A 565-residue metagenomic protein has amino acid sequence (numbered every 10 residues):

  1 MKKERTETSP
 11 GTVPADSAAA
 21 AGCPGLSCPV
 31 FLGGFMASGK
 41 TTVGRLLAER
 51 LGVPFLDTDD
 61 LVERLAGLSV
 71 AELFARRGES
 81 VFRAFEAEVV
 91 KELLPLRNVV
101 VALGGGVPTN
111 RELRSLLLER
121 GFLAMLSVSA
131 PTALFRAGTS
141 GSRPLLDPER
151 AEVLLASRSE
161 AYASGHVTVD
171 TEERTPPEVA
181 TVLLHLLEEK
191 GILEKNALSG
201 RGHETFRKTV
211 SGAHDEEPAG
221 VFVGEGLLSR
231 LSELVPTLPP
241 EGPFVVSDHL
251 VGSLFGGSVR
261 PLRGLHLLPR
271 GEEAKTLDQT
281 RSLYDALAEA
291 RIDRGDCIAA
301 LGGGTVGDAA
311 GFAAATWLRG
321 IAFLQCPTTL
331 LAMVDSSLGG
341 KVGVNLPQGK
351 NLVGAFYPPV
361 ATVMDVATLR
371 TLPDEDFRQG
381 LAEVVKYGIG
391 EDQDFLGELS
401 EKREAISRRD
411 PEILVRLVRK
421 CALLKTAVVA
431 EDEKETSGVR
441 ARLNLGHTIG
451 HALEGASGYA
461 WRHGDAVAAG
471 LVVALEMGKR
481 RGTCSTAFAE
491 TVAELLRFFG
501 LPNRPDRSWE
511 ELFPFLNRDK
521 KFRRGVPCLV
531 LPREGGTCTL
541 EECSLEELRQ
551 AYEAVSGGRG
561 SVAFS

Functional and structural regions predicted by a protein language model:
K2-G25, L46, R50, F122 (+1 more regions): NTP-dependent small-molecule kinase module
T41: Walker A/P-loop
P54-L118: ATP-dependent small-molecule kinase phosphotransfer cores that center on conserved nucleotide phosphate-binding segments
E119-E160: A glycine- and Lys/Arg-enriched "phosphate-lid" helix/loop adjacent to the NTP-binding pocket of small-molecule kinases
L198-C297: ATP/NTP phosphate-donor binding region
F312-A405: A glycine/threonine-rich phosphate-anchoring loop and its flanking beta-alpha core in nucleotide/phosphate-binding
A382-V385, T483-S565: C-terminal charged capping/lid subdomain of soluble metabolic enzymes
K402-E510: Active-site segments that bind and position negatively charged phosphate/pyrophosphate groups
